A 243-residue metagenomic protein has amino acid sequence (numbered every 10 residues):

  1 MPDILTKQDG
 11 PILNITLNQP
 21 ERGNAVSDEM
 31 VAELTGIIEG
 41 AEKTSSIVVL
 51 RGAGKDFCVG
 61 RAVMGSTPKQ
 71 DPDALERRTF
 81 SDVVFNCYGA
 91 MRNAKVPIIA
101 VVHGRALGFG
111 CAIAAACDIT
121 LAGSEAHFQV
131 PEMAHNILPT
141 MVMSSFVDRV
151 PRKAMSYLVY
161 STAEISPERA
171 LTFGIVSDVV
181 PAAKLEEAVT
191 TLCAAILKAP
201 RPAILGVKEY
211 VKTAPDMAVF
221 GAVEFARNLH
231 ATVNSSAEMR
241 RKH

Functional and structural regions predicted by a protein language model:
M1-A53: Conserved CoA-thioester-binding segment of acyl-CoA-metabolizing enzymes
M1-L13, A41, F57, T162-E168 (+3 more regions): C-terminal alpha-helix plus adjacent terminal tail
I15, Q19, L34, L50 (+4 more regions): Terminal peptide-recognition signature
E29-E33, V83, A90, A188 (+2 more regions): Charged catalytic carboxylate motif
I37-G40, V83-K95: Catalytic-core regions built around general acid/base machinery
T44, G52-C87, A106, A218: Glycine- (often His-adjacent) and acidic-residue-rich active-site loop that binds/positions the CoA thioester
G89-R201: Crotonase-fold acyl-CoA enzyme core
